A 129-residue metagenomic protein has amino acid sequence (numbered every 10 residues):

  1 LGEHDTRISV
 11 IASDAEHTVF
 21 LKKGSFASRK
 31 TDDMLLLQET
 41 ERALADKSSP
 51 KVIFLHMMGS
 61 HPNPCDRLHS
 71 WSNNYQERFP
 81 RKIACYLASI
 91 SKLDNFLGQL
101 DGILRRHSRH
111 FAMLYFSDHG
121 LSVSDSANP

Functional and structural regions predicted by a protein language model:
L1-N74: Active-site-proximal alpha/beta segments of enzymes that process anionic O-linked groups
G2, V52-G59, L87-I90, A112-S117: Short beta-strand segments
G24-S28, A84-L87, N128: N-terminal start-of-chain detector that recognizes signal peptides and the immediate post-cleavage beginning
L36, T40, K82, Y86-S89 (+2 more regions): Stable alpha-helical elements in mature extracytoplasmic
L68-L87: A solvent-exposed, charged loop/short amphipathic helix patch at secondary-structure junctions
K92-P129: Metal-dependent active-site segment of extracytoplasmic phospho-/sulfohydrolases and closely related
